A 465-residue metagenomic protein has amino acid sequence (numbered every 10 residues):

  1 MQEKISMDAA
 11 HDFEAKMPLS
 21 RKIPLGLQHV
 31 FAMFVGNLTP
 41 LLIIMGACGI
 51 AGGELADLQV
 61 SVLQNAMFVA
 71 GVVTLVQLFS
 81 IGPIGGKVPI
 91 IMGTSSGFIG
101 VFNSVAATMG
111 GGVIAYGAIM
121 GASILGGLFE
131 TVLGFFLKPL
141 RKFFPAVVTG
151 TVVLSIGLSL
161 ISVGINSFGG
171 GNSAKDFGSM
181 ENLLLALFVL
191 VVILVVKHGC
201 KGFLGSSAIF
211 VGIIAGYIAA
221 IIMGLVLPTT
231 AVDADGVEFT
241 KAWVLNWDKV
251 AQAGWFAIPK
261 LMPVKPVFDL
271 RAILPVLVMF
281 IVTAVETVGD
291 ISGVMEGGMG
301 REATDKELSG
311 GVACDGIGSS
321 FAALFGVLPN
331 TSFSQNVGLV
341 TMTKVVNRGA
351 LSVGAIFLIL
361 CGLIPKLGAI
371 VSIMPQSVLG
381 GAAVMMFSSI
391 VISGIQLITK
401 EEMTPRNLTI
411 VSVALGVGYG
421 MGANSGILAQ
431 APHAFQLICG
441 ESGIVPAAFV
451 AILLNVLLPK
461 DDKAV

Functional and structural regions predicted by a protein language model:
M1-I90, G97-M109: N-terminal signal-anchor module of multipass membrane proteins
Q2-M7, N37-L41, M45, F188-G199 (+6 more regions): Juxtamembrane interface elements at the cytosolic ends of transmembrane helices in multi-pass membrane proteins
H11-P18, M262-R271, T304-D305, T404 (+1 more regions): Helix-boundary and loop/linker segments of multi-pass membrane transporters
L19, M45-K87, L274-R348: Membrane-embedded helical hairpins/re-entrant loop segments and their flanking transmembrane helices within multi-pass
L27-F31, I124, V148, S179-L183 (+4 more regions): Hydrophobic alpha-helical transmembrane segments of multi-pass membrane proteins
N37-L38, G216-L225, V232-S319, A323 (+1 more regions): Membrane-embedded hairpin module used as a gating/binding unit in multi-pass transport and secretion proteins
S61-V62, I84-F98, K142-T151, L204-V211 (+3 more regions): Short, non-helical or kinked segments that cap or interrupt transmembrane helices
A107-V226, V353-V465: Membrane-embedded alpha-helical modules
